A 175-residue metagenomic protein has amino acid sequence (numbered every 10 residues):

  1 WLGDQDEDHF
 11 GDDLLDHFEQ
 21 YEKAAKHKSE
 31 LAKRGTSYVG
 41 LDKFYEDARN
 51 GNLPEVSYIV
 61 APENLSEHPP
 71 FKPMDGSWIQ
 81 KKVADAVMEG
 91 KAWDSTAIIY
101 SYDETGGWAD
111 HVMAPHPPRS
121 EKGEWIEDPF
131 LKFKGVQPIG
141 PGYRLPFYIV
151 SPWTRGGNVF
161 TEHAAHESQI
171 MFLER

Functional and structural regions predicted by a protein language model:
W1-R175: N-terminal pro-sequences and low-complexity stem/linker regions of secreted or lumenal proteins
